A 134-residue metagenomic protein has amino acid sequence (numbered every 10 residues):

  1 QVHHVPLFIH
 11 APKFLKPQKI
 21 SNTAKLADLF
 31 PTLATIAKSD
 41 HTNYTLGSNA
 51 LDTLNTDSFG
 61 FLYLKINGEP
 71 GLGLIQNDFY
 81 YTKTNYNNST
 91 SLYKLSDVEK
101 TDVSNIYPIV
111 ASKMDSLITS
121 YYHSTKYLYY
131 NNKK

Functional and structural regions predicted by a protein language model:
Q1-K134: Solvent-exposed soluble domains appended to multi-pass membrane proteins
